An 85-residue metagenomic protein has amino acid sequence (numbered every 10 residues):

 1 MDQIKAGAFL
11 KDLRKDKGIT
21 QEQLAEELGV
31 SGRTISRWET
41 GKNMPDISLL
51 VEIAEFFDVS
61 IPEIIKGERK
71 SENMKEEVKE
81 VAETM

Functional and structural regions predicted by a protein language model:
M1-D16: A short, Lys/Arg-rich alpha-helix, primarily the initiator
A8, G18-I19, P45-S48: Residue-level signal for the short linker/turn that defines the boundary of a DNA-recognition helix
G18-S36: Short alpha-helical DNA-recognition segment
S48-E63: DNA major-groove recognition helix of helix-turn-helix/homeodomain DNA-binding modules
G67-M85: Short, charged recognition helix plus adjacent turn of helix-turn-helix-like nucleic-acid-binding domains
